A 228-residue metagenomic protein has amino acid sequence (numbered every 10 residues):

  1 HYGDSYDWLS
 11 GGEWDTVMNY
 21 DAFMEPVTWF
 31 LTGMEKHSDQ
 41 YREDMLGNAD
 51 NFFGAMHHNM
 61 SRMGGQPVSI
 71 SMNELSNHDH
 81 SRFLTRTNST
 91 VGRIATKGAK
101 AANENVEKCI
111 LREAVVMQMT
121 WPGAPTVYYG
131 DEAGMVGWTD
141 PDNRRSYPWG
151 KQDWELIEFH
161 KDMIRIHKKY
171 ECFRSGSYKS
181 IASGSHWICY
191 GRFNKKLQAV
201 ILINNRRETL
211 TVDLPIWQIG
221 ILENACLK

Functional and structural regions predicted by a protein language model:
H1-G3, N77-S81, A133-M135, H186 (+2 more regions): Short, solvent-exposed loop/turn segments at secondary-structure junctions
H1-Q66, S71, M117, G134-R165 (+3 more regions): Active-site-proximal helices and loops of the catalytic beta/alpha 8
A49-T139, W154-E155: Substrate-binding clefts and catalytic carboxylate motifs of secreted carbohydrate-active enzymes
V116, A124-P125, R145, Q198-V200: Residue-level detector of short, conserved catalytic/binding motifs and their immediate flanks
Q118, G130, M163, V200-N204 (+1 more regions): Hydrophobic, well-ordered secondary-structure elements that form the walls of internal hydrophobic environments
P125-Y129, E171-S177: Acidic/polar loop patches that form or flank catalytic/metal-binding clefts of enzymes that bind anionic ligands
I181-I219: Carbohydrate-binding surface patches
W217-E223, K228: C-terminal beta-strand-rich structural cap/linker in extracellular carbohydrate-active enzymes
